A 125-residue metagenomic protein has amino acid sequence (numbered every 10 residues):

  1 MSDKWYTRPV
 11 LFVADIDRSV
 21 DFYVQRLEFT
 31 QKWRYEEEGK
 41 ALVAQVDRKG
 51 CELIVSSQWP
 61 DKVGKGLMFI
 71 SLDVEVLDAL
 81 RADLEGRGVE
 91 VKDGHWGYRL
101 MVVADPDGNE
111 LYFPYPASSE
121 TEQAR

Functional and structural regions predicted by a protein language model:
M1, A44-Q45, W59-K62, K92-D93: Short secondary-structure boundary/capping segments
M1-V20, L67-I70, P116-R125: N-terminal beta-strand motif that seeds the catalytic metal site of vicinal oxygen chelate
W5, L42, K49, G64-G66: Residues that flank catalytic or metal-binding motifs in active/ligand-binding sites
V10-E52: Core segments of cupin and vicinal oxygen chelate
D15-D17, K49, M68-E110, Y115: Vicinal oxygen chelate
E38-L42, V63-G64, W96-R99: Short acidic/glycine-enriched loop/turn segments that link adjacent beta-strands
